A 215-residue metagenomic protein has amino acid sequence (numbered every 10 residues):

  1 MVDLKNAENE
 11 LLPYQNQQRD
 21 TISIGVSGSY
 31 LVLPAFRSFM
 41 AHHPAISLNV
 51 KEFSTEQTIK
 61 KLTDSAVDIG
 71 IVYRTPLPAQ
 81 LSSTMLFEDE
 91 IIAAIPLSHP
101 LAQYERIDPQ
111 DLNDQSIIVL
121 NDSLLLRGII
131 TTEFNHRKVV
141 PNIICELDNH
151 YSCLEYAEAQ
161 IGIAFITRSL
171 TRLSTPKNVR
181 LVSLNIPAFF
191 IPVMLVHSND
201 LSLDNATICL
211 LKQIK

Functional and structural regions predicted by a protein language model:
M1-P13: Alpha-helical "hinge/linker" immediately C-terminal to small N-terminal DNA-binding modules
N16, L81-I91, I95-I117: Flexible hinge/capping segments at coil-to-helix
Q17-P78, L147: Central regulatory/effector-binding core of bacterial HTH transcription factors
A35-P44, R127-V140: Ligand-binding cleft/hinge of the Venus flytrap
T63-V72, I91, V139, A157-A164: Alpha-to-beta junction loops
A79-M85, D89-E90, Y151-N199: Beta-alpha-beta core module
A94-P100, P192-L203: A bilobed periplasmic-binding-protein/Venus flytrap-type ligand-binding module shared by bacterial periplasmic
S116-R137, L203-T207, L211: Secondary-structure junction motif
